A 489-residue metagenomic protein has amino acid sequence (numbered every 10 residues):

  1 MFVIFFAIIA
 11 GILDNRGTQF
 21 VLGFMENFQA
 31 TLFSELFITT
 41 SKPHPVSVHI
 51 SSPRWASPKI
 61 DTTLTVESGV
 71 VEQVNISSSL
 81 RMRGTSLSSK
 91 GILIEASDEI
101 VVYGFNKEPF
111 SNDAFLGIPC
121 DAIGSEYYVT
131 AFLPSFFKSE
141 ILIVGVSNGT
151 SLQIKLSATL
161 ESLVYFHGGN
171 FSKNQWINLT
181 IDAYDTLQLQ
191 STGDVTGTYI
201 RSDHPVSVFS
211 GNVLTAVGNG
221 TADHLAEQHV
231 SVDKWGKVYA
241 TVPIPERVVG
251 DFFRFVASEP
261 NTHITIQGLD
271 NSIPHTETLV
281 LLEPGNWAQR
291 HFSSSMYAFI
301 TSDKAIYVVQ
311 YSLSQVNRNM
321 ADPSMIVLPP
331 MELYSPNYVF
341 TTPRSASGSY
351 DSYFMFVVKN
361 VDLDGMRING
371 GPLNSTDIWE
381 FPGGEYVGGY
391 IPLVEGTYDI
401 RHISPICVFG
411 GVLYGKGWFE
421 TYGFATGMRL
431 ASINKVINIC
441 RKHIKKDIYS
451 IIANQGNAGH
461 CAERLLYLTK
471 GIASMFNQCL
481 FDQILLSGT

Functional and structural regions predicted by a protein language model:
M1-F5: Classical eukaryotic N-terminal signal peptides for Sec-dependent ER targeting/secretion, especially the positively
A7-K446, G459-C461: Conserved functional hotspot residues at active sites or interaction interfaces
S450, Y467-L468, L480: Intrinsic disorder
A453-G456: Acidic, Ser/Thr
R464-K470, S487: Intrinsic disorder/low-complexity segments enriched in small, polar and charged residues
